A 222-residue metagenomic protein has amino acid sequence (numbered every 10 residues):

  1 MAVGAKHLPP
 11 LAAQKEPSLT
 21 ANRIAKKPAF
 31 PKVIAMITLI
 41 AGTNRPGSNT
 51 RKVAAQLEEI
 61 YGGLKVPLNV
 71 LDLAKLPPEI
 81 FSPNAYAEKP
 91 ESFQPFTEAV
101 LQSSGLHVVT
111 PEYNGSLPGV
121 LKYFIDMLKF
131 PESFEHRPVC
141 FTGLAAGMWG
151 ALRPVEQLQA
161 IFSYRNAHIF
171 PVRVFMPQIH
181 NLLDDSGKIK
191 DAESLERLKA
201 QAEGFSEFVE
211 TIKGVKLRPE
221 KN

Functional and structural regions predicted by a protein language model:
A2-A5: Intrinsic, low-complexity polybasic segments
Q14-K15, K26: Charged/polar low-complexity intrinsically disordered segments
K27-F130, K188-N222: N-terminal beta1-alpha1-beta2 submodule of the flavodoxin-like/Rossmannoid cofactor-binding fold
N69-I80, F130-E132, R165-D185: Mobile beta-alpha loop/short-helix "lid" or hinge segments that flank ligand
E135-R137: A short helix->loop->beta-strand "cap" motif at the edges of active sites that frequently abuts
V139-Q178: Short, glycine-/small-residue-rich phosphate/pyrophosphate-handling segment
